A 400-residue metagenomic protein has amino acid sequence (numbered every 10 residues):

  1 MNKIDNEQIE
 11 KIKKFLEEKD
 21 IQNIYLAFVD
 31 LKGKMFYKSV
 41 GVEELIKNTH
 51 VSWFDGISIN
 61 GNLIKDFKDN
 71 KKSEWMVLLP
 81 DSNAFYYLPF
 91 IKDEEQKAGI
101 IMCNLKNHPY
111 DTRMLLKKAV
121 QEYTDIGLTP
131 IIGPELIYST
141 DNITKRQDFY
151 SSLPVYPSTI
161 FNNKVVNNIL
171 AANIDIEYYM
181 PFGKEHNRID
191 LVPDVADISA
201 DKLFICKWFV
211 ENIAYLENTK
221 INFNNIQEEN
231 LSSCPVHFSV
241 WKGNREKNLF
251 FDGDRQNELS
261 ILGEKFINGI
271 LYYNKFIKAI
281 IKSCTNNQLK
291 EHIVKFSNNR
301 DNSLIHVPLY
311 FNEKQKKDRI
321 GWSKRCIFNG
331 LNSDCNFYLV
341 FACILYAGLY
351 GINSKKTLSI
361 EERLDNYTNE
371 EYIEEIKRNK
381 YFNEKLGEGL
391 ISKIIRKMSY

Functional and structural regions predicted by a protein language model:
M1-E177, P181, K202-I205, T219 (+2 more regions): ATP/Mg2+-dependent ligation/transfer catalytic cores
N2-K19, A27-F36, K47-N48, I198 (+3 more regions): C-terminal accessory/tail domains of diverse enzymes
K97-G99, P134, E185, C234 (+2 more regions): A generic structural signal for well-ordered coil/turn residues at beta-strand boundaries that shape enzyme active-site
G99-K106, N187-D194, F238, F328: Short, hydrophobic beta-strand segments
P130-I143, I169-V192, K220-V240, K278-T285: Core alpha/beta catalytic barrel or barrel-like domain that forms the active/cofactor pocket in diverse metabolic
Q147-V155, V192-A200, L249-Q256: Glycine-rich tight-turn/loop motif centered on a GG-T
N187, D197-W208: Soluble FAD-dependent oxygen oxidases
S232-N257: Acidic/histidine-rich catalytic neighborhood
